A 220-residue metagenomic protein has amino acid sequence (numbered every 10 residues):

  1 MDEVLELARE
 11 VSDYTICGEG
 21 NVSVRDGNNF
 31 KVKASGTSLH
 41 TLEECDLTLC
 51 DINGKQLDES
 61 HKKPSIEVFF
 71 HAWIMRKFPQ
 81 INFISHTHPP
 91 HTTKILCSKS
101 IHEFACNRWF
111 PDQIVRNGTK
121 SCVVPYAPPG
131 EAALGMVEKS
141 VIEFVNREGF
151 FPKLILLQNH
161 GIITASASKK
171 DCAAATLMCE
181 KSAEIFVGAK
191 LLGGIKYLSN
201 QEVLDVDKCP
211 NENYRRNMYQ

Functional and structural regions predicted by a protein language model:
M1-Q220: Glycine-rich flexible loops
